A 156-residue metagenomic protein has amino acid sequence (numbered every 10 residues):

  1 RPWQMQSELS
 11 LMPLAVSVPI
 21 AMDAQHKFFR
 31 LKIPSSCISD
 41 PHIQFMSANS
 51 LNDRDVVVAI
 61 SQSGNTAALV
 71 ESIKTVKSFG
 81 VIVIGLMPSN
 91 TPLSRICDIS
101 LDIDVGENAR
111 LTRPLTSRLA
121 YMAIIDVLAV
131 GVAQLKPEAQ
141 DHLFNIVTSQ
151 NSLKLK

Functional and structural regions predicted by a protein language model:
P2-A123, V127-K136: Glycine-rich phosphate-binding loops that contact phosphosugars or nucleotide phosphates
E138-K156: A short, charged, Gly/Pro-tolerant segment at domain boundaries
